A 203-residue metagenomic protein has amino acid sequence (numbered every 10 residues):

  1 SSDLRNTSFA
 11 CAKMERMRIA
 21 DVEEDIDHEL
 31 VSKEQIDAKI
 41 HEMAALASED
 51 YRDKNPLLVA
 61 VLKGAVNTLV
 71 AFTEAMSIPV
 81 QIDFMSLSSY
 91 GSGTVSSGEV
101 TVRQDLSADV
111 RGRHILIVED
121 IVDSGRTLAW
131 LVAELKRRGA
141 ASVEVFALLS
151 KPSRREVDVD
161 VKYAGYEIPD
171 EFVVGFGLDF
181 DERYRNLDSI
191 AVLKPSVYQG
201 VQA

Functional and structural regions predicted by a protein language model:
S2-A203: PRPP-associated nucleotide enzymes
